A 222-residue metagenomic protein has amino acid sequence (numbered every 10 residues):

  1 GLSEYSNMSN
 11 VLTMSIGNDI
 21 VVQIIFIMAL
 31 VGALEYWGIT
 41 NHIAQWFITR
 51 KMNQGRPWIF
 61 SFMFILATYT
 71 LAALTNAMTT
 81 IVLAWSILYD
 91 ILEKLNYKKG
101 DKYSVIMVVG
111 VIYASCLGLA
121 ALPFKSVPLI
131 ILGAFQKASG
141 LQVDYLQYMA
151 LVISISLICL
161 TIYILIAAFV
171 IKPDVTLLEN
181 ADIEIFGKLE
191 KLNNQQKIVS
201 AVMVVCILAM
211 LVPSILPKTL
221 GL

Functional and structural regions predicted by a protein language model:
G1-Q23, G32, Q147-L222: Hydrophobic transmembrane alpha-helices of multi-pass small-molecule transporters
L2-K98: Membrane-embedded alpha-helical segments and adjacent helix-loop junctions characteristic of multi-pass solute
N18, P57-W58, D101-V108, L192-V199: Membrane-interface helix-boundary signature
V21, W58-M63, T80, V108-V109 (+2 more regions): Hydrophobic alpha-helical transmembrane segments
S61-I65, L95, V108-V111, C159 (+2 more regions): Hydrophobic alpha-helical transmembrane segments of polytopic
N76-W85, A121-F124, P128, T219-L220: Hydrophobic alpha-helical membrane segments of integral membrane proteins
L95-E190: Membrane-core helix-loop-helix motifs of multi-pass transport proteins
